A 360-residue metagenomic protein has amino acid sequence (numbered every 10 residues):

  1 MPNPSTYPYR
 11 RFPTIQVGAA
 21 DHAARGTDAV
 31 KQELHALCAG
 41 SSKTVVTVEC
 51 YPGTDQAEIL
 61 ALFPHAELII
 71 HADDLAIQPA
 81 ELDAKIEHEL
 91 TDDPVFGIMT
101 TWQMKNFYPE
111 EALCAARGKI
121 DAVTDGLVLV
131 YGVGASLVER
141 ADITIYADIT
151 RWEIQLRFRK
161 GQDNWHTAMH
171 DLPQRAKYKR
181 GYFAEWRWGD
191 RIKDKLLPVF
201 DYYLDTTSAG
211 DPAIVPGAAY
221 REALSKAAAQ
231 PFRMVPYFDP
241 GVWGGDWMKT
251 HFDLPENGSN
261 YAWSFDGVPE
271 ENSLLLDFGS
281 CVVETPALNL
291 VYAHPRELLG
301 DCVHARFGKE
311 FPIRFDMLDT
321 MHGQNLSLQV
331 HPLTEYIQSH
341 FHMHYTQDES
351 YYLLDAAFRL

Functional and structural regions predicted by a protein language model:
P2-S41, A57-L62, K160-D163, Y182-T250: NTP-dependent small-molecule kinase module
P2-T27, L68-L127: ATP-dependent small-molecule kinase phosphotransfer cores that center on conserved nucleotide phosphate-binding segments
K43-T47, G126-L129: Residue-level preference for the first positions of well-ordered beta-strands
V46-F63: Glycine-rich phosphate-binding P-loop
V48-G53, Y131-G134, T207: Structural motif
C114-T167: ATP-dependent NMP and nucleoside kinases share a basic, alpha-helical "lid"
T150, L156-K160, T167-G189: Extended, regular secondary-structure scaffolds
P198-R359: Transition-metal
